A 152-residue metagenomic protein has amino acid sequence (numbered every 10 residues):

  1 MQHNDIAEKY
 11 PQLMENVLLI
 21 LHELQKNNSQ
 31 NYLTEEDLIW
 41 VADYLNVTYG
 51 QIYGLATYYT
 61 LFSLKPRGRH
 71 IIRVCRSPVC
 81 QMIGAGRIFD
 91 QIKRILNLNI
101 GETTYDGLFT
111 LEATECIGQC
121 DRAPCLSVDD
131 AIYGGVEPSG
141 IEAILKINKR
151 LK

Functional and structural regions predicted by a protein language model:
M1-K152: Signature of N-terminal electron-transfer/Fe-S-associated modules in redox systems
